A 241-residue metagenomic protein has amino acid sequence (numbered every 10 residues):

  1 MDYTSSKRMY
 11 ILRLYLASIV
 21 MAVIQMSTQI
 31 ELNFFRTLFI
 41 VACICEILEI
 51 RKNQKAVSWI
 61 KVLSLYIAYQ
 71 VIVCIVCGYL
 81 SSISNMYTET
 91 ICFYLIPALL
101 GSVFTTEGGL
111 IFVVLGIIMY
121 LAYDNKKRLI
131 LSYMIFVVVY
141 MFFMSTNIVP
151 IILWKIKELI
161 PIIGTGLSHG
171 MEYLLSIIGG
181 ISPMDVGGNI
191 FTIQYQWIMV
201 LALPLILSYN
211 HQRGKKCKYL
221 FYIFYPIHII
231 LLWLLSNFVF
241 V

Functional and structural regions predicted by a protein language model:
M1-V241: Alpha-helical transmembrane segments and their immediate juxtamembrane cytosolic regions
